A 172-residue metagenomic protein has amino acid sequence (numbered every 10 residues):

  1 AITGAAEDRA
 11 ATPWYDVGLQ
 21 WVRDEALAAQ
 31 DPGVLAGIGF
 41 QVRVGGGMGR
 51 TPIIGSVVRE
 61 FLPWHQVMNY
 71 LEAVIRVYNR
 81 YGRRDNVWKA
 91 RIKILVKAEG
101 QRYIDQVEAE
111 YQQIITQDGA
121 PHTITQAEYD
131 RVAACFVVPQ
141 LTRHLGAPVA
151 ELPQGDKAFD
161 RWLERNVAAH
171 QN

Functional and structural regions predicted by a protein language model:
A1-N172: Peripheral terminal and linker regions in Fe-S/redox and tRNA-modifying enzymes
